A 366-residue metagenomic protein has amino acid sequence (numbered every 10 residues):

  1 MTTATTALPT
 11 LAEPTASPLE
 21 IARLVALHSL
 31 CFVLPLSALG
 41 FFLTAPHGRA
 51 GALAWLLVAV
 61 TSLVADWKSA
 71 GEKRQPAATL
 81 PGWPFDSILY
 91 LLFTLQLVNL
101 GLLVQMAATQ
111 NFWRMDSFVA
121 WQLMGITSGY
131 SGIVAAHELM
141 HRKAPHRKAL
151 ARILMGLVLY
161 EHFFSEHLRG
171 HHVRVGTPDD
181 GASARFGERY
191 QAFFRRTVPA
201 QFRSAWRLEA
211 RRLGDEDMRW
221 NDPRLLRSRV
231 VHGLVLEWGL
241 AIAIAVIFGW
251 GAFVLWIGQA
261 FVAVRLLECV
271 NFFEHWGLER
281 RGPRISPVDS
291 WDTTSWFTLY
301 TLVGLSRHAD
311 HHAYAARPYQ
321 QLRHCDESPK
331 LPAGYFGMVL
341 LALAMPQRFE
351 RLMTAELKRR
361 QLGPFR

Functional and structural regions predicted by a protein language model:
M1, K73-R74: Generic signature of intrinsically disordered, low-complexity, basic-rich segments and short cationic peptides
T2-F41, A144-R147, A151-R152, G156-V230 (+3 more regions): Cytosolic/stromal cytosol-facing helical appendages immediately following the last transmembrane segment
T5-L8, E13, W55, D66 (+2 more regions): Intrinsic disorder/low-complexity segments
L19-K68, W83-A108, M115-G129, L225-C269: Alpha-helical bilayer-embedded segments of polytopic membrane proteins, i.e., transmembrane/intramembrane helices
L63-K73, S131-E138, E161-F164, L266-H275: Juxtamembrane membrane-interface segments at transmembrane alpha-helix termini
R74-A77, E209-A210: Membrane-helix boundary/interface segments in integral membrane proteins
P76-V198: Intramembrane catalytic core of multi-pass membrane enzymes that act on lipidic substrates
